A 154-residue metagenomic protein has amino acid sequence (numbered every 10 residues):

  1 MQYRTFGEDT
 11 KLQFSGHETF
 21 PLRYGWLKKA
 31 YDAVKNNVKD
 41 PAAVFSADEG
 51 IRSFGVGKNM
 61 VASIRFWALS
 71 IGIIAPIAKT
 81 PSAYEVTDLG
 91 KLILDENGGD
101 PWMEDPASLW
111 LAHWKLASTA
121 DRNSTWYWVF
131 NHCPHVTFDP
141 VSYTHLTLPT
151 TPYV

Functional and structural regions predicted by a protein language model:
M1-V129: Short, amphipathic alpha-helical interface elements at domain boundaries that mediate macromolecular binding
G50, D139-L146: A short acidic, leucine-rich amphipathic alpha-helix
F130, H135-V136, P140-S142: Membrane-proximal, non-transmembrane interface segments of integral membrane proteins
H145-V154: Single conserved hydrophobic/aromatic residue that forms the stacking wall/gate of nucleotide- or nucleobase-binding
